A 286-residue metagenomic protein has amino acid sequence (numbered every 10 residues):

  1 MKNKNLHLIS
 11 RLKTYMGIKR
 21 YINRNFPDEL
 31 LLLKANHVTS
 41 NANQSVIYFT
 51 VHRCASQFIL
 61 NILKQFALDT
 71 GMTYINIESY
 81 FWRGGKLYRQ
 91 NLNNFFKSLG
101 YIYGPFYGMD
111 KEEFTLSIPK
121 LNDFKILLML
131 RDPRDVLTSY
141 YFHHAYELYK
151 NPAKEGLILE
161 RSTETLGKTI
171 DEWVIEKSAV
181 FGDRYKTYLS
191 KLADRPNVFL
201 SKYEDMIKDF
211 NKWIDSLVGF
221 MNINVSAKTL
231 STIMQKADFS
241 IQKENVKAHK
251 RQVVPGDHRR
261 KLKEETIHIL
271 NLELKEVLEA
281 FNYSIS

Functional and structural regions predicted by a protein language model:
K2-T163, D171-L200, E265, L272-I285: PAPS-dependent sulfotransferase catalytic domain
F49, D194-M221, D257-K261: Phosphate-binding beta-loop-alpha motif at adenosine-nucleotide cofactor sites
L68-D69, Y146, G219-S226: Short, well-ordered loop/turn and helix-capping segments at boundaries between secondary-structure elements and domains
T73-I77, N222-T232, K243, I285-S286: Short, surface-exposed acidic
F114-T115, M206-W213, K247-K250: Short acidic alpha-helix initiation/capping motifs at coil-to-helix transition points, especially at protein N-termini
S216, F220, N224, V277-A280: C-terminal alpha-helix
S231-L278: PAPS-dependent sulfotransferase catalytic core
